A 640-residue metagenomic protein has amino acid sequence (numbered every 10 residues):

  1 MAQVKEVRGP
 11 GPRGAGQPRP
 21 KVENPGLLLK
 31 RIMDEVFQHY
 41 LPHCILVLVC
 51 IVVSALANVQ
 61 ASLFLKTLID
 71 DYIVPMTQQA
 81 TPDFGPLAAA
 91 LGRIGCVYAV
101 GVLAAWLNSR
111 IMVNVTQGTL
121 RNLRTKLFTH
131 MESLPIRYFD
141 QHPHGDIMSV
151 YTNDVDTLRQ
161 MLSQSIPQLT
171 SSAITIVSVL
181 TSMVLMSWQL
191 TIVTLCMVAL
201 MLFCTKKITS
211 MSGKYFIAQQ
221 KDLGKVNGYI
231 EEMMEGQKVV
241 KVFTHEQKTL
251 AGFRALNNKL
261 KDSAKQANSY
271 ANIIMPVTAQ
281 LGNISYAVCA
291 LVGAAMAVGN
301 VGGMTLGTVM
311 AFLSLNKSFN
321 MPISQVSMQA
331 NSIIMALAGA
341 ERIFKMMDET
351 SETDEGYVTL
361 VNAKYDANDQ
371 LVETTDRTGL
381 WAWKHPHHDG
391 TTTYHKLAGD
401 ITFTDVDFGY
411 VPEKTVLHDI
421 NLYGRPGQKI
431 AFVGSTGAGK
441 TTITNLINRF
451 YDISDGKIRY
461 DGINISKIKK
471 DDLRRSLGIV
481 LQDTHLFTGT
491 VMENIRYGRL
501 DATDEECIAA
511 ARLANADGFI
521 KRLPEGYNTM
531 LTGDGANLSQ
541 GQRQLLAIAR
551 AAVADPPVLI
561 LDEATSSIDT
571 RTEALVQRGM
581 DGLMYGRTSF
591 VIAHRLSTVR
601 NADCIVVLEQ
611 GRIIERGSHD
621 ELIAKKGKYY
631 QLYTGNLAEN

Functional and structural regions predicted by a protein language model:
M1-N58, I73-I94, N108-M112, T116 (+8 more regions): Membrane-integrated ABC transporters
R13-P20, Q117, T125-S149, N153-V155 (+5 more regions): Short intracellular "coupling" helices and adjacent cytoplasmic loop segments at the cytosolic face of multi-pass
P18-G26, C50, A57-I73, V97-H144 (+10 more regions): Juxtamembrane helix-loop junctions of ABC transporter transmembrane domains
K30, V49, A104, N108 (+5 more regions): Hydrophobic alpha-helical transmembrane segments of ABC transporter permease domains
Q38-L41, I136-R137, V155-L162, I166 (+6 more regions): An intracellular "coupling" helix at the cytosolic face of ABC transporter transmembrane type-1 domains
H39, H43-L56, Q60, V97 (+2 more regions): Transmembrane helices of ABC transporter permease
P75, S182-C196, Q266, Y270-R342 (+2 more regions): Helix-loop-helix
A80-T81, A363-N640: ABC-type nucleotide-binding domain
